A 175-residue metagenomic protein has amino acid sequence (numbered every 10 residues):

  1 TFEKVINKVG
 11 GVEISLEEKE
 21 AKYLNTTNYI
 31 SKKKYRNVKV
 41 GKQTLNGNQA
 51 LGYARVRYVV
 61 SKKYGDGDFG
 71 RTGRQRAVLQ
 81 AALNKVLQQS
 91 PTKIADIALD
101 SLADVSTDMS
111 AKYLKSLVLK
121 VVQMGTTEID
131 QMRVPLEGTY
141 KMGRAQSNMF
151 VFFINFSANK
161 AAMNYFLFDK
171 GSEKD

Functional and structural regions predicted by a protein language model:
T1-K4, K8, Q49, R74-A81 (+4 more regions): Extracytoplasmic/secreted proteins, especially bacterial periplasmic and envelope-associated proteins
E3-K93: Flexible, polar/acidic helix-loop-strand segments at domain edges
K22-Y23, D96, V118, G138: Flexible domain-boundary/linker segments
K39-V40, S61-G70, L83-Q88, D100-M109 (+2 more regions): Second-shell loop/turn segments in exported
D104-D175: C-terminal solvent-exposed extensions
